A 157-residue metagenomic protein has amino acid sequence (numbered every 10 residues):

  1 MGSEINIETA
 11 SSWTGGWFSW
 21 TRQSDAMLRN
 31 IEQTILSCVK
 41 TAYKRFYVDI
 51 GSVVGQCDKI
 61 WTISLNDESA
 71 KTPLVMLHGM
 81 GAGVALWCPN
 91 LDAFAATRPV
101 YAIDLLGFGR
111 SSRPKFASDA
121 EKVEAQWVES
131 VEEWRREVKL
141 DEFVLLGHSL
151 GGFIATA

Functional and structural regions predicted by a protein language model:
M1-G51: An N-terminal hydrophobic leader/cap segment in hydrolases
K44-N66: A short loop-to-beta-strand scaffold at the N-terminal edge of the catalytic core in hydrolase folds
Q56-W61, K71-P73, E121-S130: Glycine-rich, flexible loop segments associated with nucleotide phosphate handling
D58-F116, H148-F153: Conserved HGGG/HGGXW glycine-rich cap/lid loop of the alpha/beta-hydrolase fold
D67, F108-L146: Active-site loop/oxyanion-hole signature of alpha/beta-hydrolase fold enzymes
N90-A93, W134-E137, A157: Alpha-helical recognition domains of nuclear gene-regulatory proteins
D141-A157: Gly/lys/ser-thr-rich phosphate-binding loops in alpha/beta enzymes that coordinate phosphoanhydride or phosphate groups
